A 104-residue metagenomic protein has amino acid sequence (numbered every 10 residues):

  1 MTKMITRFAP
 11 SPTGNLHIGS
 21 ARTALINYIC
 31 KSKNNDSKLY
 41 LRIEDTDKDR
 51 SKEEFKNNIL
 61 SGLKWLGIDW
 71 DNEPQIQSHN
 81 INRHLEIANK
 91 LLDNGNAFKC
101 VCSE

Functional and structural regions predicted by a protein language model:
M1-E104: N-terminal Rossmann-like or analogous alpha/beta NTP/dinucleotide-binding catalytic cores that position adenine
